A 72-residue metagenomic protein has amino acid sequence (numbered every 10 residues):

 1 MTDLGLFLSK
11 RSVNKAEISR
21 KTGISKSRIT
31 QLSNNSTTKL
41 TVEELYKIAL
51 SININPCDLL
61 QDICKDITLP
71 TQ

Functional and structural regions predicted by a protein language model:
M1, I29-Q31: A short, structure-level motif marking secondary-structure boundaries and short turns
T2, Y46-I48: Surface-exposed alpha-helical interface segments used for non-catalytic interactions
D3-K21: Short basic helix-loop element that most often maps to the first helix and adjoining turn of HTH DNA-binding modules
L6-F7, S12, Q31, T38 (+2 more regions): Short, charged recognition helix plus adjacent turn of helix-turn-helix-like nucleic-acid-binding domains
K15, K26, V42-L45: Helix-turn-helix DNA-binding elements, focusing on the entry/boundary residues of the two helices that contact DNA
E17, R28, D58: Residues in the helix-turn-helix
